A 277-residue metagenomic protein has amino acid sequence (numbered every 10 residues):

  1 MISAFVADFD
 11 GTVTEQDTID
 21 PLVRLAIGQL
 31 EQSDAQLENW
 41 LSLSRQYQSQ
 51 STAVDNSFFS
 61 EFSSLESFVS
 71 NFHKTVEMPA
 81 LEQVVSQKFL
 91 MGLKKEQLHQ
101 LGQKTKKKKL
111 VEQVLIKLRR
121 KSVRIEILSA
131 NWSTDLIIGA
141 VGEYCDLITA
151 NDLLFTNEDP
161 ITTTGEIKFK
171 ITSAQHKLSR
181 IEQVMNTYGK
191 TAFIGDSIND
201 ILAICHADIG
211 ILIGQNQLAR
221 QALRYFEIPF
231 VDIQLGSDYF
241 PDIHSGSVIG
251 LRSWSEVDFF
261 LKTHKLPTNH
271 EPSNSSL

Functional and structural regions predicted by a protein language model:
M1-F5, Q36-S42, P272-L277: N-terminal intrinsically disordered, low-complexity tails enriched in polar/charged
I2-I19, I204: Asp-based phosphoryl-transfer active-site loop
S3, A26-I27, V141: A broad structural signal for alpha-helix termini and local helix breaks/kinks
E15-T18, E77, K177, S253: Alpha-helical structural motif
T18-I19, I27-R124: A metal-dependent, Asp-based hydrolase signature
D20-V23, D208: Short secondary-structure boundary/capping segments
R24-E31, L212, R224: Residue-level signature of transmembrane alpha-helix interfaces in integral membrane proteins
G102-L277: C-terminal cap/substrate-recognition subdomain and adjoining C-terminal extension of metal-dependent phosphatase-like
